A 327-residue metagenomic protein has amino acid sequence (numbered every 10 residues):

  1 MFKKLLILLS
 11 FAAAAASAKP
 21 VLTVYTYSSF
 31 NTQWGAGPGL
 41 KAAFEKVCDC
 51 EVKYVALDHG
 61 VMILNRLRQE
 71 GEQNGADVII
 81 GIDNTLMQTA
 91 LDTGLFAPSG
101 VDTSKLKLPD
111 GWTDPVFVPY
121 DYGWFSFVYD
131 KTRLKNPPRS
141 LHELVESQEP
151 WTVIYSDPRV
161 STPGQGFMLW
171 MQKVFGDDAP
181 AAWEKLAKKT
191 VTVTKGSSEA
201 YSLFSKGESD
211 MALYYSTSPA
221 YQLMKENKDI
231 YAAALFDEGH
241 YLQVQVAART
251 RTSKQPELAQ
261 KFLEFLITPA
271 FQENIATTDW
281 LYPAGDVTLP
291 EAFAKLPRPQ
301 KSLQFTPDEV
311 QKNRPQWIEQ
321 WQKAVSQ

Functional and structural regions predicted by a protein language model:
V21, Y25-G37, G60-M62, G75-S209: Extracytoplasmic ligand-binding site segments that recognize negatively charged/polar headgroups
P38-Y54: Short alpha-helix C-terminal cap/hinge motif
L40, C50, S140, A182 (+4 more regions): Short amphipathic alpha-helical coupling segments at ligand-binding clamshell hinges and other catalytic/signaling
T85-T89, S205, S209-I230, D279: A ligand-binding cleft/hinge motif common to bilobed small-molecule-binding domains
L106-P109, G123, W183-A187, V193-T194 (+2 more regions): Periplasmic-binding protein-like
S126-R133, Q172, Q243-Q255, N274-I275: A bilobed periplasmic-binding-protein/Venus flytrap-type ligand-binding module shared by bacterial periplasmic
W151-R159, F265-L289: Periplasmic-binding protein-like
A179, P283-Q327: An extracytoplasmic/periplasmic, membrane-proximal ligand-sensing/linker region
